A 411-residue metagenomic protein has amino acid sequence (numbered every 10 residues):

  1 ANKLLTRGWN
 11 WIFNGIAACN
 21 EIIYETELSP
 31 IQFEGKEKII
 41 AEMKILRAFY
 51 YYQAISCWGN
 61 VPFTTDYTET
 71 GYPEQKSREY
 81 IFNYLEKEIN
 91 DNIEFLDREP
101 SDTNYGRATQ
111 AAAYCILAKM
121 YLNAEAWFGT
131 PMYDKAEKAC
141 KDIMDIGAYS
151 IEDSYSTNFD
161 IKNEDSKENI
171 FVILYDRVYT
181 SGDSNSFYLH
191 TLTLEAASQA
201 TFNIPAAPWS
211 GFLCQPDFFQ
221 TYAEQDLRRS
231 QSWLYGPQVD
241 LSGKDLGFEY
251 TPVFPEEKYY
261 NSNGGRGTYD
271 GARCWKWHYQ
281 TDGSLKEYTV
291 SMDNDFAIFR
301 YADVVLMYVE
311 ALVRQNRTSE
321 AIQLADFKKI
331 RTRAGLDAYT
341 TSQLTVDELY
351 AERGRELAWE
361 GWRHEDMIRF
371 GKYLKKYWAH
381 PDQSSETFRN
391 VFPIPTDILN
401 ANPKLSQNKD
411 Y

Functional and structural regions predicted by a protein language model:
A1-W58, Y72-Q75, E79-Y80, I89-D102 (+2 more regions): Conserved, well-structured interaction surfaces
N2, T6, Y235-I330: C-terminal substrate/ligand-recognition segments
R7-I12, Q75-I81, A124-K135, T318-S319: Short coil/turn connectors between adjacent alpha-helices in alpha-solenoid helical repeat scaffolds
I12-F13, R78, Y84, N158-F212 (+4 more regions): Long, intrinsically disordered, low-complexity segments
Q53-C57, P62, N123-T130, R314-R317: Short coil/turn linking the two alpha-helices of tandem helical-hairpin repeats
N90-D91, F95-L96, R107-Y259: An aromatic- and glycine-enriched ligand-binding surface/loop that stacks and positions planar moieties
